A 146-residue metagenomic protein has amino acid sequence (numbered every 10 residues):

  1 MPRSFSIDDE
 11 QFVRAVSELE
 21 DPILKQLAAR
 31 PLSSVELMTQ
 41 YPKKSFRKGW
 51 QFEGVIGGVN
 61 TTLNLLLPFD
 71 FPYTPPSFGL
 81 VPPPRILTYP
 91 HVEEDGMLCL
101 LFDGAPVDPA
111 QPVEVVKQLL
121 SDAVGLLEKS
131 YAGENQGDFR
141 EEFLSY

Functional and structural regions predicted by a protein language model:
M1-F52, L63: Long, charged/polar, low-complexity intrinsically disordered N-terminal extensions that precede catalytic
P2-L19, S77, P83-L144: Glycine-centered motif in EGF-like
L32, E36-D103, V113-E114: Compact alpha/beta protein-protein interaction domains typified by the UBC
